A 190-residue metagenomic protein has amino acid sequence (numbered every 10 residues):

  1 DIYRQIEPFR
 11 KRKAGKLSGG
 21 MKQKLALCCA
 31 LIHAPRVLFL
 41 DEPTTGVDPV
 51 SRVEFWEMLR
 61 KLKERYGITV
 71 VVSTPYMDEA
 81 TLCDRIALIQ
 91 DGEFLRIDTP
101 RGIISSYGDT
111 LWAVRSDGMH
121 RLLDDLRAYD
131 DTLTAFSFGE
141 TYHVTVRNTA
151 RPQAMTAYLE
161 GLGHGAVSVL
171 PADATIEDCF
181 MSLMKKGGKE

Functional and structural regions predicted by a protein language model:
D1-Q90: ABC transporter nucleotide-binding domains
I6, L17, R115-G118, N148 (+1 more regions): Residue-level signature of the cytosolic catalytic core of signaling kinases
K11, K22, I97, M119-H120 (+1 more regions): Structural motif corresponding to alpha-helix initiation and N-cap regions
M58-R147: ABC transporter nucleotide-binding domain
V146-E190: C-terminal coupling/interaction segments
